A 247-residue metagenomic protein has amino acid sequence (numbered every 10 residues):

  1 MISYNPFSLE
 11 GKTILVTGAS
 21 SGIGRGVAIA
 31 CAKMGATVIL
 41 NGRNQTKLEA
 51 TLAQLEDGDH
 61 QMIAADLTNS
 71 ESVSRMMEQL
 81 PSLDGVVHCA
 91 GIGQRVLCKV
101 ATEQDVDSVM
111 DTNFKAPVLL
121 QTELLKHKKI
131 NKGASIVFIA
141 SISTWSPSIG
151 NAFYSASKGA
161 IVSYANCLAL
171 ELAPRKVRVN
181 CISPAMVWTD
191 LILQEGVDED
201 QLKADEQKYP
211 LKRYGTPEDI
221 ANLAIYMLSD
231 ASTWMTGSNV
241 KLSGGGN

Functional and structural regions predicted by a protein language model:
I2-N5, S146, I225, T236-N247: Short C-terminal tail/terminal secondary-structure segment of NAD(P)H-dependent dehydrogenase/reductase domains
S20-G22: Conserved glycine-rich cofactor-binding loop
L97-C98, T102-M110, Q201, D205: Substrate-binding pocket helix/loop in short-chain dehydrogenase/reductase
Q121, S157, A165: Active-site helix of classical SDR
S141: Residue(s) in the substrate-gating loop at a strand-loop-helix junction that position the organic substrate next
A173, R178, M235-G237: Short, small/polar-rich loop/turn modules that mediate ligand/substrate recognition or access, typified
R213-L242: C-terminal substrate-recognition "lid" of short-chain dehydrogenase/reductases
